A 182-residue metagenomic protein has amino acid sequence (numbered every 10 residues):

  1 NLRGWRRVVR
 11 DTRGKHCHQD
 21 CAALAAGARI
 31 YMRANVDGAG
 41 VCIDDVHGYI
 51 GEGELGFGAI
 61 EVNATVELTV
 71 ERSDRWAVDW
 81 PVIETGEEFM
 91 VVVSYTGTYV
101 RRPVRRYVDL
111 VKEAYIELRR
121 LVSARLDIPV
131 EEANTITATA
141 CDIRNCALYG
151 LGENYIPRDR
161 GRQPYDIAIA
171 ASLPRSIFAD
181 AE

Functional and structural regions predicted by a protein language model:
N1-T85, I116-R119, S123, V130-A181: Glycine-rich anion/phosphate-binding loop at the beta-strand->alpha-helix junction
V82-R106, L110, A114-R119: Extended amphipathic ligand-handling, pore-lining, and cofactor/metal-binding catalytic surfaces
